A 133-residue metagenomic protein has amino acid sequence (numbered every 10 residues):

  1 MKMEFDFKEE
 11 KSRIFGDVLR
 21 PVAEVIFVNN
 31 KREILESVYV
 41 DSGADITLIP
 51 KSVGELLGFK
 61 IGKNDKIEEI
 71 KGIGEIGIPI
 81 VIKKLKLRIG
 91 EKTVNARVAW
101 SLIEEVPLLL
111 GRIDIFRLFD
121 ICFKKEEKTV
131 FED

Functional and structural regions predicted by a protein language model:
M1-D133: Pepsin/retropepsin-fold aspartyl endopeptidases
